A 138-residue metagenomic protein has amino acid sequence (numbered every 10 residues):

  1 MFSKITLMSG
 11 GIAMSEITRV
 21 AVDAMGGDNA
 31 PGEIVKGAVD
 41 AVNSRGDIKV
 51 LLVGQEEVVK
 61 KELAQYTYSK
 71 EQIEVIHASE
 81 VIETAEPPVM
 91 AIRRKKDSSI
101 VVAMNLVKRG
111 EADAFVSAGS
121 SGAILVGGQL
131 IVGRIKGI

Functional and structural regions predicted by a protein language model:
F2-Q129: Contiguous, glycine/small-aliphatic-enriched amphipathic segments in soluble metabolic enzymes
V126-I138: Short, acidic/small-residue loops that bind anionic groups at enzyme active sites
